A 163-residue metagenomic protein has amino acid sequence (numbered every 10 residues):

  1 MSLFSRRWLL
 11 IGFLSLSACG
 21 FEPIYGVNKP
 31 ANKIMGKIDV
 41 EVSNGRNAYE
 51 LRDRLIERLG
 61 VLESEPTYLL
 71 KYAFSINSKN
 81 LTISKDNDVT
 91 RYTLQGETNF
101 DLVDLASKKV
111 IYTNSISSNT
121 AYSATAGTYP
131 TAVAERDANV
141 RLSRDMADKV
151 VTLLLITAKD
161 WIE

Functional and structural regions predicted by a protein language model:
R6-L10: N-terminal export leaders
S15-A18: C-terminal motif of bacterial Sec signal peptides marking the signal peptidase cleavage site
G20-E22: Bacterial signal peptide processing site
K29-E50: Post-signal peptide N-terminal segment of mature Sec-exported envelope proteins
L59-E63, L102, A106, K149-A158: Sec/Tat-exported extracytoplasmic proteins
P66-S115, N119-D137, R141-R144: Surface-exposed short loop/turn segments
V133-E163: C-terminal/domain-edge helix-coil "capping" segments
